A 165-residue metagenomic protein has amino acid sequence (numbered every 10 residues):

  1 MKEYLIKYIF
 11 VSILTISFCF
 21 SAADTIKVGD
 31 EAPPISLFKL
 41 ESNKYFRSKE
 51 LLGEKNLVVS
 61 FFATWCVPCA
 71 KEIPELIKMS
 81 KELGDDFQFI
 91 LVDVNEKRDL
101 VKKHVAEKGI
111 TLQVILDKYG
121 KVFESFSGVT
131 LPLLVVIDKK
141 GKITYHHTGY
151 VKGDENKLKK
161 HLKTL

Functional and structural regions predicted by a protein language model:
M1-I9: Bacterial N-terminal signal peptides that target proteins for export
Y8-S17: Bacterial N-terminal signal peptides
F18-P34, L52: N-proximal helix/coil linker or "cap" segments that precede and/or mark the start of modular domains
I35-L57: A short beta-strand-turn-helix
K55-L57, F61-W65, T130: Short pre-active-site segment immediately N-terminal to redox-active cysteine/selenocysteine motifs in thiol-based
F61-K78: Conserved redox-active cysteine motifs that mediate thiol-disulfide chemistry, especially di-cysteine Cys-X(1-2)-Cys
K71, M79-Y119, L131: Conserved segment of the thioredoxin-like fold in thiol-based oxidoreductases
A106-I110, K118-H161: Thiol/disulfide oxidoreductase modules built on the thioredoxin-like
